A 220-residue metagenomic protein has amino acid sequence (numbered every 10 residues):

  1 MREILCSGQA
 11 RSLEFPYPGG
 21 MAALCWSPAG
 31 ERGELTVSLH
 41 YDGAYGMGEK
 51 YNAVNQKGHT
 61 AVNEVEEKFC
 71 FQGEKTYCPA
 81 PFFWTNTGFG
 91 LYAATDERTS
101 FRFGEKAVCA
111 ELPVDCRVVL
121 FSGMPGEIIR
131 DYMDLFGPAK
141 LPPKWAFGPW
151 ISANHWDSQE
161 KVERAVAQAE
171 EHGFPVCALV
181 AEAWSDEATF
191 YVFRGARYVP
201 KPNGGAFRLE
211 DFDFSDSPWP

Functional and structural regions predicted by a protein language model:
M1-A146, S152-H155, Q159-E171: Catalytic and substrate-binding clefts that recognize carbohydrates or anionic sugar/phosphate headgroups
K144-P220: Aromatic-lined carbohydrate-binding/catalytic grooves of carbohydrate-active enzymes
